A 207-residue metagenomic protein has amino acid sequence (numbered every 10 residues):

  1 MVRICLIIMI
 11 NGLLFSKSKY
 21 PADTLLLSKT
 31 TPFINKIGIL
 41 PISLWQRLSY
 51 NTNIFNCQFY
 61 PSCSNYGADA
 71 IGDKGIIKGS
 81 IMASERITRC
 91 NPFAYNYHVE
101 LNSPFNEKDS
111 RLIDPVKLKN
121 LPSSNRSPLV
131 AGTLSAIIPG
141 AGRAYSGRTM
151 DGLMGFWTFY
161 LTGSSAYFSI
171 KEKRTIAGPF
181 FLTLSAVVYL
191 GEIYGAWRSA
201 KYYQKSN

Functional and structural regions predicted by a protein language model:
M1-I7: Sec-dependent signal peptide recognition, specifically the positively charged N-region followed immediately by
I7-S16: Hydrophobic h-region of N-terminal signal peptides that target proteins for export in Gram-negative bacteria
K17-A22: Cleaved targeting-peptide boundary
D23-N207: Hydrophobic alpha-helical membrane segments
